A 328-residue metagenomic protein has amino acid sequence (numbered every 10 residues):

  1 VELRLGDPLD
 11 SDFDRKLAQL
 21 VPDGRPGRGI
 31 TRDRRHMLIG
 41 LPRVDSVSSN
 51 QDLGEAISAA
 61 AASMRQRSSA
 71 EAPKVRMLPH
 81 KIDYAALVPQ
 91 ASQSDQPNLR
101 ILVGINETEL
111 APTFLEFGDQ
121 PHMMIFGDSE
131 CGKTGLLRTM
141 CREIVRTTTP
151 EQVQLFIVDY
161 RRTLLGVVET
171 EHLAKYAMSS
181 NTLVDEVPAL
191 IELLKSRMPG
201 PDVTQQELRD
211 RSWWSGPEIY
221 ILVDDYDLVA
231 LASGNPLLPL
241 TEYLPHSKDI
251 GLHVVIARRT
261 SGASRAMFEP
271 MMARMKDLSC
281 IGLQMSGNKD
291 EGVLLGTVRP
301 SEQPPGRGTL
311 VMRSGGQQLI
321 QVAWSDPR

Functional and structural regions predicted by a protein language model:
V1-E107, P112-F114, A257, S264-R328: Phosphate-binding and hydrolysis-coupling loops of NTP-dependent motor/remodeling domains
V1-E2, G6, S94-C280, G287: P-loop NTPase catalytic phosphate-binding loop
